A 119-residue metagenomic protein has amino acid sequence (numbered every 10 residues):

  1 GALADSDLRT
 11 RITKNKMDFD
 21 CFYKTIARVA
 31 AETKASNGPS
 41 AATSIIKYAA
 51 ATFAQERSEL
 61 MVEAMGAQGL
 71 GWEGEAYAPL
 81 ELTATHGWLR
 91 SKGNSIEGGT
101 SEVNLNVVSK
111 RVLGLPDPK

Functional and structural regions predicted by a protein language model:
G1-K119: Alpha-helical interface subdomain recognition
